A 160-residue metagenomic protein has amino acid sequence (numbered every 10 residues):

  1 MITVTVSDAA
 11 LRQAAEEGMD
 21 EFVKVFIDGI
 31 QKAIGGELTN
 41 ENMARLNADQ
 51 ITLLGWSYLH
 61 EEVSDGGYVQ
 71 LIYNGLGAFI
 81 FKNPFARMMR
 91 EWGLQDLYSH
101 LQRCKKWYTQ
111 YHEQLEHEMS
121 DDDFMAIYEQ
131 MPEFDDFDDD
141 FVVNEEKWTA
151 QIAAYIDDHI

Functional and structural regions predicted by a protein language model:
I2-V69, Y73-K82, M88-I160: Extended, alpha-helix-rich binding/interface surfaces that flank or overlap catalytic cores and mediate recognition
